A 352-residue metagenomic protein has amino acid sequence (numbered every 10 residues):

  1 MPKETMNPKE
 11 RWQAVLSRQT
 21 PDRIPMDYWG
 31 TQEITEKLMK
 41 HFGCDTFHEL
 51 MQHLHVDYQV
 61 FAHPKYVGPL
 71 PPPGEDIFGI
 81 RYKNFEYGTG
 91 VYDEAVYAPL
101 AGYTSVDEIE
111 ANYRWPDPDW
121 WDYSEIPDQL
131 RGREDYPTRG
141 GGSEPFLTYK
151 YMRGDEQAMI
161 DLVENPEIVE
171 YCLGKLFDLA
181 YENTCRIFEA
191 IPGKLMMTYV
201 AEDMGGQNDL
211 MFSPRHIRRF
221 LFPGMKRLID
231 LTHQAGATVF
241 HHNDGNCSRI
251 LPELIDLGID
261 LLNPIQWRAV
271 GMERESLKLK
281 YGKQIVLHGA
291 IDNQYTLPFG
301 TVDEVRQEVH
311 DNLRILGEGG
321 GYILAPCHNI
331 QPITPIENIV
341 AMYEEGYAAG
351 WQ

Functional and structural regions predicted by a protein language model:
M1-D45, N84, A111-Q352: Active-site loop segments of alpha/beta catalytic cores
N7, M51, H55, D76-G79 (+1 more regions): Residue-level detector of functionally special positions within alpha-helical transmembrane segments of multi-pass
K37-P71: Segments that shape or occlude catalytic/ligand-binding pockets
F47, L70, I77-F78, G102 (+2 more regions): Generic hydrophobic, aliphatic-rich segments that mediate packing or membrane embedding
E49-Y58, Y97-R114, P145-E156: An N-terminal domain-start capping segment
G68-W115, G132-Y136: A contiguous, low-structure linker/loop signature
